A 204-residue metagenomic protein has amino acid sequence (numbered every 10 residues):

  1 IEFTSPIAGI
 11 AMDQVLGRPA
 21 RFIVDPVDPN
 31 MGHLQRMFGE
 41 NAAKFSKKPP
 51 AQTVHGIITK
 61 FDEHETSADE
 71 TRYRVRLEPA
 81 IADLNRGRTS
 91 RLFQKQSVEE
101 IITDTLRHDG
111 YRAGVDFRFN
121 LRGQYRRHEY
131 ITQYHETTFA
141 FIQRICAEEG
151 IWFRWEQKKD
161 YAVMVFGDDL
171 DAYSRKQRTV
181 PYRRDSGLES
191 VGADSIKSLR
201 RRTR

Functional and structural regions predicted by a protein language model:
I1-R204: Amphipathic alpha-helical and helix-coil boundary elements used as assembly and membrane-proximal scaffolds
